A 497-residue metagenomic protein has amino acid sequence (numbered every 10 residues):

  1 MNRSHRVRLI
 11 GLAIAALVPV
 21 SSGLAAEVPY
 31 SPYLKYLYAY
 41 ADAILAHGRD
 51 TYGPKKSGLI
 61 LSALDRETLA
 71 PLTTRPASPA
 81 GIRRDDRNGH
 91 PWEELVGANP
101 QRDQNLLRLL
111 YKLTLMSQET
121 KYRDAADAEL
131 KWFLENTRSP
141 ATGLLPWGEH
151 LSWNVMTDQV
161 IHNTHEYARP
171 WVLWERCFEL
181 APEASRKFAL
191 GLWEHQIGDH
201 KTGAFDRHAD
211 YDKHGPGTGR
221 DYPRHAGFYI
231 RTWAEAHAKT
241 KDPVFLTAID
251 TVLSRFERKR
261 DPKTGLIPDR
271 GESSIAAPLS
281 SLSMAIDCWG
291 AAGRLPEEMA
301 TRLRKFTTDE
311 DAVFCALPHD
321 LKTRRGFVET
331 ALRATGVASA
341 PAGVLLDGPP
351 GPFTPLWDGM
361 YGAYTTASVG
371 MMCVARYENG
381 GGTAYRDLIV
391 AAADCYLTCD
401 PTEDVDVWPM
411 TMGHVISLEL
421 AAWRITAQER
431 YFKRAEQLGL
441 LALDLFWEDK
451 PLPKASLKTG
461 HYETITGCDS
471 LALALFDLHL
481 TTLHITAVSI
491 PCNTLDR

Functional and structural regions predicted by a protein language model:
N2-G11: Bacterial N-terminal signal peptides that target proteins for export
S4, S21-S22: Serine residues within intrinsically disordered or low-complexity segments
I10-V20: Bacterial N-terminal signal peptides
A25-R497: Glycan-recognition and catalytic cores of secretory/periplasmic carbohydrate-active enzymes
